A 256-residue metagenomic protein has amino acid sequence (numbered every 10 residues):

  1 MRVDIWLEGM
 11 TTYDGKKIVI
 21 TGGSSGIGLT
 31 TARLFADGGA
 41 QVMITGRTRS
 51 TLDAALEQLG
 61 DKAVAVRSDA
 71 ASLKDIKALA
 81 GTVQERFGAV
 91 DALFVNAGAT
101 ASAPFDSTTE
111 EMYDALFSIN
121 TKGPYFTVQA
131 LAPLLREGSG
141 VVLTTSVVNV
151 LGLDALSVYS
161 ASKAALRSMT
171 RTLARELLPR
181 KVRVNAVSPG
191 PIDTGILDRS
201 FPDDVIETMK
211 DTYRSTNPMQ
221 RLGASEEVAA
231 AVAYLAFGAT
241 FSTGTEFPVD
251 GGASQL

Functional and structural regions predicted by a protein language model:
R2-E8, L151, T243-L256: Short C-terminal tail/terminal secondary-structure segment of NAD(P)H-dependent dehydrogenase/reductase domains
S24-S25: Conserved glycine-rich cofactor-binding loop
F94, L178, R183, T243-G244: Short, small/polar-rich loop/turn modules that mediate ligand/substrate recognition or access, typified
P104-F105, T109-F117, Y213: Substrate-binding pocket helix/loop in short-chain dehydrogenase/reductase
V128, S162, T170: Active-site helix of classical SDR
P133, R175-P179: Alpha-helical segment proximal to the catalytic Tyr-Lys
L134, R221-V249: C-terminal substrate-recognition "lid" of short-chain dehydrogenase/reductases
